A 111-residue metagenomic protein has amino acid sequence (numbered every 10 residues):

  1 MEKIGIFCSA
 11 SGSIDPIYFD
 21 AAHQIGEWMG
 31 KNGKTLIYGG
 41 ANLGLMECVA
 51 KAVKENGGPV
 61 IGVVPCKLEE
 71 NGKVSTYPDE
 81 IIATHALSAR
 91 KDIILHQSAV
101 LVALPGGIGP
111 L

Functional and structural regions predicted by a protein language model:
M1-P59: Glycine-rich beta-alpha loop segments
S9-G12, C66-L68, L87, G106-G109: Short glycine-rich anion-binding loops that position phosphate/pyrophosphate groups of nucleotides and phosphorylated
G26, K91-D92: Short hydrophobic/charged patches on amphipathic alpha-helices used for structural packing and interfaces
Y38-L87: Glycine-rich, small/polar surface segments that engage phosphate groups of diverse ligands
L45-E47, K91, P110-L111: Short, well-ordered alpha-helical microsegments
S75, I94-L95: A short, aliphatic-rich alpha-helical micro-motif
S98: An anion/phosphate-binding loop that grips the pyrophosphate of nucleotide cofactors and donors
L101: Hydrophobic acceptor-binding patch used for acceptor engagement in glycosyltransferases
